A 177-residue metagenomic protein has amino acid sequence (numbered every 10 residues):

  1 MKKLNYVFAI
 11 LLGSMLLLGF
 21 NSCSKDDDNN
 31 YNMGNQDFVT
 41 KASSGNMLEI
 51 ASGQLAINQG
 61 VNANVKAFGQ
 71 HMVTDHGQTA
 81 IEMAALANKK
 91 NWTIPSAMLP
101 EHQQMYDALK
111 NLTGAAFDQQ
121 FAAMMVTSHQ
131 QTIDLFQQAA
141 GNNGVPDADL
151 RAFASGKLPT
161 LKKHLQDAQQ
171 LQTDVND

Functional and structural regions predicted by a protein language model:
K2-A9, L17-D177: His/Met- and acidic-residue-enriched segments that coordinate or traffic transition-metal cofactors and support
